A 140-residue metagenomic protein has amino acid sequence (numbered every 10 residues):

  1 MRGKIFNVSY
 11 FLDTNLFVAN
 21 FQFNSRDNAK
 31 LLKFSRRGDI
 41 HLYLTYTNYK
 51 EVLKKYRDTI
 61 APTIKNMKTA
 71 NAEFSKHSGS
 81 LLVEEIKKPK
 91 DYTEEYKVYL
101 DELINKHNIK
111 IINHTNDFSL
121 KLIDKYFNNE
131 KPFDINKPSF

Functional and structural regions predicted by a protein language model:
R2-F140: Active-site-proximal, substrate-binding regions of enzyme catalytic domains and RNA-binding/basic surfaces
